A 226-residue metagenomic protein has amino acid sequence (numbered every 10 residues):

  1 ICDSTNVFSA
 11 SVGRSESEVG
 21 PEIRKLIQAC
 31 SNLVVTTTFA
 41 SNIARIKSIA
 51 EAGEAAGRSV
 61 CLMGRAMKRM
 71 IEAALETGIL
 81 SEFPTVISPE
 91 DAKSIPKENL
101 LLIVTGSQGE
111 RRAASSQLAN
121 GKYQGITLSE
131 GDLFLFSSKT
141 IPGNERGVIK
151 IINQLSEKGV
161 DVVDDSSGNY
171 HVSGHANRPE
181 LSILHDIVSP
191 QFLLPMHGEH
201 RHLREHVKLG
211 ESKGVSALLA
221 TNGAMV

Functional and structural regions predicted by a protein language model:
I1-V226: Acidic/His-rich, metal-assisted hydrolase cores and their charged scaffolds
